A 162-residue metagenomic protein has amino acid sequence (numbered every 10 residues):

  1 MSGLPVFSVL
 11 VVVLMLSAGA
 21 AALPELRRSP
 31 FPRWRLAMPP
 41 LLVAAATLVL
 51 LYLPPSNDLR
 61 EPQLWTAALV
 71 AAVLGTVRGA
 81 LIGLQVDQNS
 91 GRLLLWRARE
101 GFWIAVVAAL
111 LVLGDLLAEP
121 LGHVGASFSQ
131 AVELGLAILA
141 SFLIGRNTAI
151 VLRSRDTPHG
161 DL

Functional and structural regions predicted by a protein language model:
M1-L59: N-terminal signal-anchor transmembrane alpha-helix
S2-L16, Q63-G75, S129-A137: Structural signature of hydrophobic alpha-helical transmembrane segments
M15-A18, A46-T47, A105-A109, D115 (+1 more regions): Helical transmembrane-bundle signal
S17-R33, G79-L93, N147-T157: C-terminal ends of transmembrane helices
P30-A44, Q63-L69, R92-F102: Cytoplasmic-side transmembrane-helix entry/capping segments in multi-pass membrane proteins
L48-L59, A105-G122: Hydrophobic alpha-helical transmembrane segments in multi-pass integral membrane proteins
S56-Q88: Helix-adjacent hinge/juxtasegments
E119-L162: Helix-rich interaction surfaces within compact, conserved domain-sized segments that mediate assembly or partner
